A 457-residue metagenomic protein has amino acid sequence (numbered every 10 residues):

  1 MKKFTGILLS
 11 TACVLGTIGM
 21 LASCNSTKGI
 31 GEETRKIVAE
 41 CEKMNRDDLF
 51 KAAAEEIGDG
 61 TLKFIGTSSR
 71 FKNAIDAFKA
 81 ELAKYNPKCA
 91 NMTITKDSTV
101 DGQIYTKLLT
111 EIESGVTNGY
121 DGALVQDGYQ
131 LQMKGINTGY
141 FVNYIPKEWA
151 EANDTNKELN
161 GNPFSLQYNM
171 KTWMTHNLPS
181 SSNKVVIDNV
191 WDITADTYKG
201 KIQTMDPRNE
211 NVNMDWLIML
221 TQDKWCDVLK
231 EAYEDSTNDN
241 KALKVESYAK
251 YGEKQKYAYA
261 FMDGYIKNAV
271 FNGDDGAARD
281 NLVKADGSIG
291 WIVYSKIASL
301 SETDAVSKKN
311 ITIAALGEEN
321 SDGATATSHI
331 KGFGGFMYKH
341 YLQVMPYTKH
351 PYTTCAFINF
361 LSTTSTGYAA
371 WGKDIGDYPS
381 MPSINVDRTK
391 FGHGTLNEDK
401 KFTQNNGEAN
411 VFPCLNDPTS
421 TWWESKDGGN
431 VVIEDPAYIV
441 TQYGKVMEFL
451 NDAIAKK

Functional and structural regions predicted by a protein language model:
M1-I7: Positively charged n-region of N-terminal signal peptides that target proteins for export
G19-S23: C-terminal motif of bacterial Sec signal peptides marking the signal peptidase cleavage site
N25-T27: Bacterial signal peptide processing site
E42, R46-D47, E408-K457: Conserved C-terminal helix/tail region of periplasmic/extracytoplasmic solute-binding proteins
K43-G58, T67-N91: Short, polar/charged alpha-helical segment
L62-K79, T95-T106, T117-N281, T327: Extracytoplasmic ligand-binding site segments that recognize negatively charged/polar headgroups
K79, K267-Y347: Extracytoplasmic/periplasmic substrate-binding proteins
F336, H340-K426, N430: Mature extracytoplasmic/periplasmic domains
